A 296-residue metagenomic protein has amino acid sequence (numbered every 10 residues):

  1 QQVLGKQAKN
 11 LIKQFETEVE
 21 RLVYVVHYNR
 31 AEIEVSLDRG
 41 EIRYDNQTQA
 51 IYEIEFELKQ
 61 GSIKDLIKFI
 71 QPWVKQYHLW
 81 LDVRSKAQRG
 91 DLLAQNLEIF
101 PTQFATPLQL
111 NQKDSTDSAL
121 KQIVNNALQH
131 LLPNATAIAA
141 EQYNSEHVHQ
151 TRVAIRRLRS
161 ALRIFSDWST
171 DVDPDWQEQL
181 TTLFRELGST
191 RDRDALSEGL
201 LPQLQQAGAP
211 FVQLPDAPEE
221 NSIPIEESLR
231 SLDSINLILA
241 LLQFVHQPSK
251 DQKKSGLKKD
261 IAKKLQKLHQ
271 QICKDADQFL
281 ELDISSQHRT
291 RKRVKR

Functional and structural regions predicted by a protein language model:
Q1-R296: Function-determining surface determinants
